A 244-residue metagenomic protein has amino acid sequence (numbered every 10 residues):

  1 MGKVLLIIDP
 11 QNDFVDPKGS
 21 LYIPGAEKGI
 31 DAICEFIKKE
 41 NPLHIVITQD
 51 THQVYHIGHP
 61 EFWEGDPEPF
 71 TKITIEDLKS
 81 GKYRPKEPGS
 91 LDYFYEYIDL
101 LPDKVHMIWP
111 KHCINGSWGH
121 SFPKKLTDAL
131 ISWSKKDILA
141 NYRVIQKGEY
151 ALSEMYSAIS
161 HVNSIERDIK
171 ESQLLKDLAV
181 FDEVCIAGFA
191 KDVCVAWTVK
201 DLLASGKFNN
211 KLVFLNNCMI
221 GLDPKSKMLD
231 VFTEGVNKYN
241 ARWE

Functional and structural regions predicted by a protein language model:
G2-I47, H52-E244: Active-site-adjacent betaalpha module
